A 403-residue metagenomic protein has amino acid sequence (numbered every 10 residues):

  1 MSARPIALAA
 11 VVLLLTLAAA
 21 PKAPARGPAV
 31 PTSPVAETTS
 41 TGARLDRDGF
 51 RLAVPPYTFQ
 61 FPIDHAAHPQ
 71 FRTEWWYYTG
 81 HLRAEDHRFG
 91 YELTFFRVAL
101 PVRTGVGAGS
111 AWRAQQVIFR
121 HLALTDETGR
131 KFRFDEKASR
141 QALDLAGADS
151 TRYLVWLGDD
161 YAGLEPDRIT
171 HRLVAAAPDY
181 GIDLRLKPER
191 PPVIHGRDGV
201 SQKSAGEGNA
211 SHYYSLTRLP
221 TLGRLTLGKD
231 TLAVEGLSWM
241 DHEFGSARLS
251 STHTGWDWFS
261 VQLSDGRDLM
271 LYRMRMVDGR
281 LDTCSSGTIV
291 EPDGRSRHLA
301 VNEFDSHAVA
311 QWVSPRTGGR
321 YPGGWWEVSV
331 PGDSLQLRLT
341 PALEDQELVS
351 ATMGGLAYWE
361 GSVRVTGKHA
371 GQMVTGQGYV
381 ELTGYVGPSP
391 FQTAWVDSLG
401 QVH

Functional and structural regions predicted by a protein language model:
M1, L17-A20: Generic N-terminal simple sequence motifs
M1-L8: Bacterial N-terminal signal peptides that target proteins for export
A9-A18: Bacterial N-terminal signal peptides
K22-H403: Structured soluble/peripheral alpha/beta segments that form catalytic or ligand/cofactor-binding pockets
